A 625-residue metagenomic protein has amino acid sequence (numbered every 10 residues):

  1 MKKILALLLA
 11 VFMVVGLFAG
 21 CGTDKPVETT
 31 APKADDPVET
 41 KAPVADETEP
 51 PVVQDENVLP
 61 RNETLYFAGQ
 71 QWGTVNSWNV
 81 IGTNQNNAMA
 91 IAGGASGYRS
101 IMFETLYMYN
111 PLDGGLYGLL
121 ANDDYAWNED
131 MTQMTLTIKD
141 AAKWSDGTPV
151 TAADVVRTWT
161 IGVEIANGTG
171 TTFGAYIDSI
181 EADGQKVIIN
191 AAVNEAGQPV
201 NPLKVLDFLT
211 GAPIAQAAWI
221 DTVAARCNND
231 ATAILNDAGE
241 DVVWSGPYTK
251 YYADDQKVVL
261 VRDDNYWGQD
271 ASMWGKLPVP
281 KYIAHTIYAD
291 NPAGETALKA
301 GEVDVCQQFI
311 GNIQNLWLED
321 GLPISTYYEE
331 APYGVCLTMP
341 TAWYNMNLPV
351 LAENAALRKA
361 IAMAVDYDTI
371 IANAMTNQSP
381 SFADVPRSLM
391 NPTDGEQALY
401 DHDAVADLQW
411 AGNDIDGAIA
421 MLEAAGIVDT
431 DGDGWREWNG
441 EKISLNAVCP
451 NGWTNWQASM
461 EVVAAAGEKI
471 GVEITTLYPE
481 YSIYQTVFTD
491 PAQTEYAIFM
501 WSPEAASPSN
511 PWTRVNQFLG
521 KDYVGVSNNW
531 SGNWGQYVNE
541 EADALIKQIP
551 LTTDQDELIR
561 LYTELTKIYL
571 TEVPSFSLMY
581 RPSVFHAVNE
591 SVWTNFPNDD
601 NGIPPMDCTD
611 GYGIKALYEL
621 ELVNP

Functional and structural regions predicted by a protein language model:
Y66, T151-T158, Q185-I188, G246-P247 (+8 more regions): Alpha-helical secondary-structure segments
F67, G147, L298, D304-V305 (+2 more regions): Periplasmic binding protein-like
A68-E129, V243: N-terminal lobe/hinge region of extracytoplasmic solute-binding protein
G93, G97, P111, T210-L277 (+5 more regions): Gly/Pro-rich hinge or "lid" segments in bacterial periplasmic/extracellular proteins
D123-G168, I188, G294, V350-E353 (+1 more regions): Aromatic- and charge-enriched surface segment that lines or borders ligand/interaction sites
G162-E164, T169, S179-E181, Y251-V261 (+3 more regions): Extracellular/periplasmic solute-recognition and catalytic clefts
T171-C227, E590: Surface-exposed binding/hinge segments that line and control ligand-binding clefts or catalytic entry sites
K257, A364-H402, N455-A464, T489-P625: Detector for C-terminal structural segments
